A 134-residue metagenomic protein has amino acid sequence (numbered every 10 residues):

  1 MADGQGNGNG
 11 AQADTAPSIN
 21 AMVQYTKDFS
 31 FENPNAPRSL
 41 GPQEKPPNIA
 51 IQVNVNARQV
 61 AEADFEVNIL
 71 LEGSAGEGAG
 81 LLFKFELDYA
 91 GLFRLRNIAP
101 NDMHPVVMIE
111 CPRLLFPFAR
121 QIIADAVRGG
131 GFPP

Functional and structural regions predicted by a protein language model:
M1-L114, F118-P134: N-terminal intrinsically disordered, cationic/polar leader segments that include organellar targeting peptides
